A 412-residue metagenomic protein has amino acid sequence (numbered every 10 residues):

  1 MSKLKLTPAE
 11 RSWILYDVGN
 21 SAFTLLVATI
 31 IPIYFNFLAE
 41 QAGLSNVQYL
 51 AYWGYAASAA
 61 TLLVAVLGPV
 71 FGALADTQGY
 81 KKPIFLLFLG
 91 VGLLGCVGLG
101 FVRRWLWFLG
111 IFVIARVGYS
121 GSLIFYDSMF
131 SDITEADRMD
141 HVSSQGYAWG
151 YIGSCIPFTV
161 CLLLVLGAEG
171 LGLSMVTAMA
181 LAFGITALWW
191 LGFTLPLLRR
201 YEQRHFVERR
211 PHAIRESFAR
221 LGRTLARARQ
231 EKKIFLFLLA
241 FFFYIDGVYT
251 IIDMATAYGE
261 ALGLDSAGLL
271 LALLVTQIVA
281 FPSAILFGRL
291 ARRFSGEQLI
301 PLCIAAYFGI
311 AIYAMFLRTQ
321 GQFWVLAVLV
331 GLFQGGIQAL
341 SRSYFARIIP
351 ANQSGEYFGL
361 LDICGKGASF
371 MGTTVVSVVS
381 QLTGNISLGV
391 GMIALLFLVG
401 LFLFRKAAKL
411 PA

Functional and structural regions predicted by a protein language model:
S2-E10, E202-L238: Juxtamembrane intracellular "pre-TM" segments in multi-pass secondary transporters
K3-T61, K233-D265, L269-A272: Helix-loop boundary and gating motifs at the non-cytosolic
L44-Y49, V165-L188, V378-F397: A membrane-interface helix-boundary motif in multi-pass transporters
V66-Y80, P282-G296: Helix-to-loop junctions at the C-terminal end of transmembrane segments in multipass secondary transporters
P83-G98, Q298-Y313: Structural signature of the two symmetry-related core transmembrane helices
L99-F112, M315-A327: Helix-loop junctions at membrane interfaces in 12-TM secondary transporters
S143-V165, C364-G372: Glycine-rich segments within core transmembrane alpha-helices of 12-TM secondary carriers
W189-R200, G391-A412: Multi-pass alpha-helical transporter architecture, strongest for 12-TM Major Facilitator/SLC carriers used
